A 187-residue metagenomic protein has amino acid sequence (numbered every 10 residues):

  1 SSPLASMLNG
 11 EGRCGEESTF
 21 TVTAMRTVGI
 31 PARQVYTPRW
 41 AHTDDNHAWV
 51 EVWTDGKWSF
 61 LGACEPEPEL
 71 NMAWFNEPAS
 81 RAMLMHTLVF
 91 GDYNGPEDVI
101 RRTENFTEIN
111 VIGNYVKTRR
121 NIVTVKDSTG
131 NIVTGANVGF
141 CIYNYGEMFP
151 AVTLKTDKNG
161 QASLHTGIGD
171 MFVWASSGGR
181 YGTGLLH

Functional and structural regions predicted by a protein language model:
S1-A5, N9-G10, G15-R101: Hydrophobic/aromatic-rich core segments of domains that either
A48, T134-V138, M171: Short beta-strand/loop motifs in extracellular/secreted proteins, especially within beta-sandwich accessory domains
R102-N114, H187: Extracellular beta-sheet/turn segments enriched in Thr/Pro/Gly and aliphatic residues
R119-G130: A short, amphipathic beta-strand motif
S128-E147: Short, ordered, surface-exposed loop/turn motifs in non-cytosolic proteins
N144-H165: Short, acidic Ser/Thr/Gly-rich low-complexity loop/linker segments typical of extracellular and cell-surface proteins
K158-G179: Short Pro-Gly-centered beta-turn/loop motif in secreted/extracellular proteins
G178-H187: Structured interaction patches on ligand/partner-binding surfaces of diverse proteins
